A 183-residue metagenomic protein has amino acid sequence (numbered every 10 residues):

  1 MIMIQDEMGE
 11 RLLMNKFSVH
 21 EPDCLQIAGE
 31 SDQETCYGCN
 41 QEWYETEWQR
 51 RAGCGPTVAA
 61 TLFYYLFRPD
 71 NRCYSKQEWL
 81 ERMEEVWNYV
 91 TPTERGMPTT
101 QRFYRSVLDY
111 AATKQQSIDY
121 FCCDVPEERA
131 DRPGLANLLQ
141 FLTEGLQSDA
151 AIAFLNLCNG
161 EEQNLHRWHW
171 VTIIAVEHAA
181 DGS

Functional and structural regions predicted by a protein language model:
M1-D109, T113: Active-site-adjacent structural segments surrounding the nucleophilic cysteine of cysteine proteases and isopeptidases
G55, T113, S117-F121, G145: Mature extracellular "passenger" or substrate-interacting domains of secreted, surface-exposed proteins
T93, M97, K114, I118 (+1 more regions): Short secondary-structure junctions and interdomain/linker hinges
D119-A130: Acidic carboxylate-rich catalytic motifs and surrounding loops in phosphoryl-/glycosyl-chemistry enzymes
A130-S183: Active-site-adjacent substructure of cysteine-protease-like catalytic cores
